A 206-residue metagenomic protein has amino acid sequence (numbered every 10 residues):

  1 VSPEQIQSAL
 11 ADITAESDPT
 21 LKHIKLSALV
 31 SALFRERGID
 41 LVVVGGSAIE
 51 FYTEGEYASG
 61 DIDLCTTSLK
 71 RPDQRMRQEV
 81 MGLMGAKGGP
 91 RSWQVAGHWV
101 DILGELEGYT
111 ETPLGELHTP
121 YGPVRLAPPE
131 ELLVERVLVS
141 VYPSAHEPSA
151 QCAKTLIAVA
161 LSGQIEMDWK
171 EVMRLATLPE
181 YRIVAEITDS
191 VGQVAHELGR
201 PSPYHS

Functional and structural regions predicted by a protein language model:
V1-S206: Compositionally biased terminal segments of proteins
